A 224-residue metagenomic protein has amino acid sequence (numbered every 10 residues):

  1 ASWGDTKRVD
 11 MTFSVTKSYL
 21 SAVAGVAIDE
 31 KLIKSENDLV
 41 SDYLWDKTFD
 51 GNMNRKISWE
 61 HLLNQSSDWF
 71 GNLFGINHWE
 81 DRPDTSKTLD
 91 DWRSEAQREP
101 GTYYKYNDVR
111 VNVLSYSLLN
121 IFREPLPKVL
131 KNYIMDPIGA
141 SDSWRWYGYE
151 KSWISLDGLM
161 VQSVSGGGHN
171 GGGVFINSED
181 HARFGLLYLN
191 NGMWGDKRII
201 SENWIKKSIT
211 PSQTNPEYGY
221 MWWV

Functional and structural regions predicted by a protein language model:
A1-M11: Short, conserved catalytic-motif segment at the N-terminal edge
T6-K7, N72-K151, G172: Catalytic-site signature segments of enzymes, centered on catalytic residues
M11-E36, L62, L114-L118, H181-F184: Active-site SXXK
M11-F13, A24, L39-Y43, F49-P100: Extended ligand-binding groove/face enriched in aromatic
V15, Y19, E36-V40, R55-W59 (+7 more regions): Stable alpha-helical elements in mature extracytoplasmic
G25, S41, E60-N64, S115-L119 (+6 more regions): Non-transmembrane alpha-helical segments in soluble domains of secreted/periplasmic/extracellular proteins
E30-W69, F122-G171: Active-site helix/loop module of the DD-peptidase/beta-lactamase fold, centered on the serine-lysine SxxK catalytic
Y103-Y104, K128, Y147-V224: Penicillin-binding protein/beta-lactamase superfamily catalytic region
